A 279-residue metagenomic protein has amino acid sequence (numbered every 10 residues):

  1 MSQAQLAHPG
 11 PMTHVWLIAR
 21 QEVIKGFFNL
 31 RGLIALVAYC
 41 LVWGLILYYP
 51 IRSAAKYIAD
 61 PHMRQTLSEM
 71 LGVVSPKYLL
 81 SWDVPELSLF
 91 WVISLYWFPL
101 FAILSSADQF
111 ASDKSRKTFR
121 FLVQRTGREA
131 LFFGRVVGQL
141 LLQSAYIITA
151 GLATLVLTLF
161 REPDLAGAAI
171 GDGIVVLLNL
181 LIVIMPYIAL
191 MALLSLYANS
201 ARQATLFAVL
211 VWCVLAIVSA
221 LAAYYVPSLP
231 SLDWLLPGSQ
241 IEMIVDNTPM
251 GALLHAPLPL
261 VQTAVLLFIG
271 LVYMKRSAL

Functional and structural regions predicted by a protein language model:
S2-Y39: Aromatic- and glycine-rich beta-strand/loop motifs that create alpha-glucan
Q3-Q5, M12, Y49-P85, T205-L279: Terminal transmembrane helical anchor/hairpin motif
A38-L100, D108, F132-R202, N247-P257: Secretory targeting signals
C40-L47, K117, G151, L155 (+2 more regions): Hydrophobic core of alpha-helical transmembrane segments in multi-pass integral membrane proteins
I103-L122, V136: Transmembrane helix boundary and interhelical loop/hinge segments in multi-pass membrane proteins
